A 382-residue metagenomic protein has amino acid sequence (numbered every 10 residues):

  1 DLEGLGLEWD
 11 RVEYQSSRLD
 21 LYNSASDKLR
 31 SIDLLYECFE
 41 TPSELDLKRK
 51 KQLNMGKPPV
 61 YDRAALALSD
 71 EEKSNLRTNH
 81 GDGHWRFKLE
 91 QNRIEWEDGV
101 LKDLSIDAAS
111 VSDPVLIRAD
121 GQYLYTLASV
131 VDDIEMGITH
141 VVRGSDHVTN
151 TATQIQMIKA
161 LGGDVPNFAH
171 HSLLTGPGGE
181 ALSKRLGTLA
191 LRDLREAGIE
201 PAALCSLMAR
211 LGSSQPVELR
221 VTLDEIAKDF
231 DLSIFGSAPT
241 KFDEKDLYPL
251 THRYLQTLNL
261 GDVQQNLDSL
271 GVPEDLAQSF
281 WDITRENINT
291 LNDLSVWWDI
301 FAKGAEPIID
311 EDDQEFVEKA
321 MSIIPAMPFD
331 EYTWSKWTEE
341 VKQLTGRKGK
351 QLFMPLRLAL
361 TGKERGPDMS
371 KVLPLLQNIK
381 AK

Functional and structural regions predicted by a protein language model:
D1-G6: CE4/NodB-like, metal-dependent polysaccharide N-deacetylase domain that modifies extracellular/periplasmic N-acetylated
E8-E13, S17-D20, S24-R49, L53-N54 (+3 more regions): Basic, alpha-helical terminal appendages of large translation-related enzymes
Y14-R18, E37, K88-L89, D146 (+6 more regions): Catalytic cores of large soluble enzymes that bind and process phosphate-bearing ligands
S26-R30, I155, L191, C205 (+2 more regions): Short glycine-/small-residue-rich flexible loop motifs, especially phosphate/cofactor-binding loops
S31-I32, E37, T41-H170, T175-L182 (+1 more regions): Active-site cores that bind ATP or allylic diphosphates and position pyrophosphate for catalysis
F87, L247, L356: Conserved S/T- and glycine-rich ATP-binding loop of Class I adenylate-forming
L161-E306, T361-K382: Catalytic adenosine-cofactor/nucleotide-binding cores of aminoacyl-tRNA synthetases and other
